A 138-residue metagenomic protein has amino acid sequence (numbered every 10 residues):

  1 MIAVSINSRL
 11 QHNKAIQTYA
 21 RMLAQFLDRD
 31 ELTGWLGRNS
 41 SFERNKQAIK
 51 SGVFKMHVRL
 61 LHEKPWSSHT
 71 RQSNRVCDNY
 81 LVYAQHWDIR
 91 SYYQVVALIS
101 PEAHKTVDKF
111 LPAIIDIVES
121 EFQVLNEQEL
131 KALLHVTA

Functional and structural regions predicted by a protein language model:
M1-D78, W87-A138: Basic, Lys/Arg-enriched alpha-helical interface segments
L81-V82: Hydrophobic/aromatic beta-strand elements that line small-molecule binding cavities or substrate pockets in beta-rich
